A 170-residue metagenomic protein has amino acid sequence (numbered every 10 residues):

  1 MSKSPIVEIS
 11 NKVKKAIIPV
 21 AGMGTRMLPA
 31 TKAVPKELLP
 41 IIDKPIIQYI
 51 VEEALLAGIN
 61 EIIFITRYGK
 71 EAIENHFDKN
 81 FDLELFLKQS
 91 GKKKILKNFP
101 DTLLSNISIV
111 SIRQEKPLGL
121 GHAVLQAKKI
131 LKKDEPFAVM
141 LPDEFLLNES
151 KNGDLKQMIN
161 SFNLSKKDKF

Functional and structural regions predicted by a protein language model:
K3-Q89, K94, I109, K151-Q157: N-terminal glycine-rich phosphate-binding loop and ensuing alpha1 helix
L83-F86, P100-F170: Conserved beta-loop-beta/alpha segment of the NTase-like Rossmann-fold superfamily that binds/positions NTPs
K94-P100: Long, charge-enriched, surface-exposed interaction segments in small proteins/subunits
